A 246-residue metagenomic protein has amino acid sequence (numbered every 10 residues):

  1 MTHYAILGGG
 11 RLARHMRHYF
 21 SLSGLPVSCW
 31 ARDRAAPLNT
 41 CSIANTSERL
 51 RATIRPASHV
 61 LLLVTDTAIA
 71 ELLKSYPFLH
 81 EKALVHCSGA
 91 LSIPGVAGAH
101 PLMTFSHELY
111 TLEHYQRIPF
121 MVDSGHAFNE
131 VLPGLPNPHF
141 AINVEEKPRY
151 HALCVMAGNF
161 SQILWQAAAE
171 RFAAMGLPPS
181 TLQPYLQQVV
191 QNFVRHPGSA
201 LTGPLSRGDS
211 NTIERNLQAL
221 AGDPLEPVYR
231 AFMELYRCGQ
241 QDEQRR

Functional and structural regions predicted by a protein language model:
M1-A52: NAD(P)+-binding Rossmann beta1-loop-alpha1 motif at the extreme N-terminus of oxidoreductases
Y4, P26-S28, K82, V96 (+2 more regions): Hydrophobic anchor at the start of a short beta-strand that flanks the dinucleotide cofactor-binding loop
L50-K74: Rossmann-like NAD(P)-binding element
I69-L73, S92-I93, N129, I213: Short, well-ordered alpha-helical microsegments
E81-H151: Rossmann-fold dinucleotide-binding core
E145-L220: Helical "substrate-binding/catalytic lid" subdomain of Rossmann-like NAD(P)-dependent dehydrogenases/reductases
T212-E214, Q218-R246: Long, low-complexity C-terminal extensions of enzymes
